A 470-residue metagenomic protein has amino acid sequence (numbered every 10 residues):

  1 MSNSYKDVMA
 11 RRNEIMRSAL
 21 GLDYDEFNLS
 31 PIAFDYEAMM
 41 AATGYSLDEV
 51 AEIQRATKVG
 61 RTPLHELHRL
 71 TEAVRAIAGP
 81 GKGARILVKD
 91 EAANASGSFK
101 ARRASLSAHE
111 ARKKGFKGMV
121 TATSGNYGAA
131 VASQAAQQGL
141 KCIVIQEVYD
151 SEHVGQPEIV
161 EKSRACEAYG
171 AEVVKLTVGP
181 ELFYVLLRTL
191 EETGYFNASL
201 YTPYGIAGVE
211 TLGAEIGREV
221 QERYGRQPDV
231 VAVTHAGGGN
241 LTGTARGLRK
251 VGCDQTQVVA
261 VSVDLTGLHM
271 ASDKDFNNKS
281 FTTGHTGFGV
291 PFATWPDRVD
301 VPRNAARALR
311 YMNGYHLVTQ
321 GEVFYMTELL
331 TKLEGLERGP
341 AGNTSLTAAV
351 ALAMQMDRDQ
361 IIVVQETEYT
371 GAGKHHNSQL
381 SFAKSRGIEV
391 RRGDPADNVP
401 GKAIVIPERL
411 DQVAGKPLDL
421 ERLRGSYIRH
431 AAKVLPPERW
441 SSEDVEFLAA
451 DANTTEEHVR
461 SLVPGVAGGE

Functional and structural regions predicted by a protein language model:
S2-K117: Positively charged, low-complexity intrinsically disordered leader regions
R61, Y184-E191, K250-E337, Q379-G468: Active-site/ligand-binding loops adjacent to catalytic centers
H68-I86, S98-R102, L106, Y184-E191 (+2 more regions): Acidic-glycine-rich active-site phosphate/pyrophosphate-binding loop
E91-A101, G118-Y127, Y201-I206, A232-G237 (+3 more regions): Active-site nucleophile and cofactor-binding loops and adjacent substrate-binding regions of central metabolic enzymes
L106-G115, A129-K141, R246-G252, T347-D357: Alpha-helix C-terminal capping segments
A111-Q134, Q138-V148, Q227-G243, V259 (+2 more regions): A short, small-residue-rich loop immediately preceding and capping a beta-strand
I143-Q227, D264, M270-L317, V323: Small/polar-residue-rich loop-to-helix segments that shape phosphate-bearing ligand pockets
H235-R246, Q320-E389, P437, D451: Claisen-condensing/thiolase-fold acyl-transfer catalytic domains that form or cleave C-C bonds in fatty acid
